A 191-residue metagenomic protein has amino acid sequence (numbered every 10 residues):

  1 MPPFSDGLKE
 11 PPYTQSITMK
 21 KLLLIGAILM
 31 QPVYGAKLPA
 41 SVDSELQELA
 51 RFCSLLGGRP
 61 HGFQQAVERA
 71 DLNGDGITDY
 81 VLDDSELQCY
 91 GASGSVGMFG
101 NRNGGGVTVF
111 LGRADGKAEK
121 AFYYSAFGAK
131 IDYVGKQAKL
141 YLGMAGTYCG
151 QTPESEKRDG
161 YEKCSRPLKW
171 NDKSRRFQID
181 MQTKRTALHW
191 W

Functional and structural regions predicted by a protein language model:
L23-G35: Hydrophobic h-region of N-terminal signal peptides that target proteins for export in Gram-negative bacteria
Y34-G74, S85, T183, W190: Terminal domain-start segments
G35-A40, F52-S54, A129-W191: Acidic, small-residue rich beta-repeat scaffolds with periodic aromatic anchors
A36-S41, E45-E48, Y90-A121, P167-S174: Beta-propeller blade repeat segments, especially FG-GAP/WD-type strand-to-loop junctions in 6- to 7-bladed propeller
G58, G91-R102, Q151-G160: Short consensus segments that form the blades of beta-propeller domains, in both extracellular/periplasmic
P60-L72, F122-K139: Beta-propeller blade termini
L72-S85, G135-M144: Acidic/hydrophobic-patterned starts of short beta strands in beta-sheet-rich repeat architectures
L87-Y90, T147-C149: Short glycine/acidic-enriched loop and turn motifs that connect beta-strands
